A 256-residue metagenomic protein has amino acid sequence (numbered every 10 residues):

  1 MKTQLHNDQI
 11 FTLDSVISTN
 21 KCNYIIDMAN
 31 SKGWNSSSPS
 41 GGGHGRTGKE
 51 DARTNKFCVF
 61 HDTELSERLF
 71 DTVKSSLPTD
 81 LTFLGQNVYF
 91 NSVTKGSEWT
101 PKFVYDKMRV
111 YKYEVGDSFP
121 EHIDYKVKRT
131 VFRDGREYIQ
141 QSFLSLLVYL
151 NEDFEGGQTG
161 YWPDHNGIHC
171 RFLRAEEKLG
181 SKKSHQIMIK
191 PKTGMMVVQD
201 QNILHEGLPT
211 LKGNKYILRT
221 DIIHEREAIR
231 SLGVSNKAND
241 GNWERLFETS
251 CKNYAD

Functional and structural regions predicted by a protein language model:
M1-M196, N202-D256: Fe(II)/2-oxoglutarate oxygenase catalytic core
